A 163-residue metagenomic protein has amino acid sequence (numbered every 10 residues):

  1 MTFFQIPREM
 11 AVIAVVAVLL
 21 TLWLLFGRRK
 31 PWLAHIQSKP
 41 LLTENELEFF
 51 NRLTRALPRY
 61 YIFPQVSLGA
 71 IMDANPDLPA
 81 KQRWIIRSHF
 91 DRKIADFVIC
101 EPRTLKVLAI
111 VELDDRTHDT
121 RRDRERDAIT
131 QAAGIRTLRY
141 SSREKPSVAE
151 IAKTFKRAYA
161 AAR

Functional and structural regions predicted by a protein language model:
M1-L41: Nuclease-adjacent, charged terminal/linker segments that flank catalytic cores
F3, P7-A14, W23, I135-R163: Basic, glycine-rich
H35-P58: Membrane-cytosol interface motif
Q37, I85, D114: Conserved short-loop catalytic and cofactor-binding motifs
L41, P64-K106: Active-site metal-binding core of divalent-cation-utilizing nuclease and nuclease-like domains
L47, N51, Y60, P64 (+1 more regions): Intrinsically disordered, low-complexity Ser/Thr/Pro/Gly-rich regulatory segments
T54, R87-H89, I129: Short secondary-structure boundary/capping segments
A95, I99-T154: Basic, amphipathic alpha-helical patches used to engage nucleic acids or provide basic targeting signals, exemplified
